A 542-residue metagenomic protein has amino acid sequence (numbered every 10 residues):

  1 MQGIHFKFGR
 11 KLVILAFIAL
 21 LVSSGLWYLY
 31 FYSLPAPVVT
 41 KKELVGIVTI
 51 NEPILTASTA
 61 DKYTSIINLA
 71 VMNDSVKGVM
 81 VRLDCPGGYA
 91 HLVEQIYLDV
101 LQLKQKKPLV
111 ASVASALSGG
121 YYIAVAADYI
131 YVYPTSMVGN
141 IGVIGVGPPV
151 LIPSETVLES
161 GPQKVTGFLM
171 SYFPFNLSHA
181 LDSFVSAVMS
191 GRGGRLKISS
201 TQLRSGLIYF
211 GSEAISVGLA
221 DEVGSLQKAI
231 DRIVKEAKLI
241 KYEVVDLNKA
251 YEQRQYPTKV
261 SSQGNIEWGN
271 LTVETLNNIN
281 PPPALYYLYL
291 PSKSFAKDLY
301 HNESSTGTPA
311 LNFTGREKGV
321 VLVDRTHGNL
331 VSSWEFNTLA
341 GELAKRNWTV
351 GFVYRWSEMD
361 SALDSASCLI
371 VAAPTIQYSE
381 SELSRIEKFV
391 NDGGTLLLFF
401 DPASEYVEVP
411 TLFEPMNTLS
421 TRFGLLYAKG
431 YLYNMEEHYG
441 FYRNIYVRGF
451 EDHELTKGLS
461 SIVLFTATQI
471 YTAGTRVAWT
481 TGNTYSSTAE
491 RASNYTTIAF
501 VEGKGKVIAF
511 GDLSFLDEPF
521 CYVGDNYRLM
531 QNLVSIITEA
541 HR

Functional and structural regions predicted by a protein language model:
Q2-K107, Y121, V125-G194, K249-N312 (+1 more regions): Small-residue-centered hinge/linker elements
N51-T56, M80-Y89, V110-A114, Q163-N176 (+6 more regions): Second-shell loop/turn segments in exported
M72, V146, V165-F168, P291-R542: Short, surface-exposed patches at the edges or C-terminal ends of soluble domains, predominantly
G78, D128-I130, L207, D221-S225 (+1 more regions): Well-ordered beta-strand positions
P108-K164, I230-D231, E236, F399 (+2 more regions): Flexible, acidic/glycine-enriched loop-and-adjacent beta/alpha segments that face the extracytoplasmic/periplasmic side
Y129-P134, G218-I230, T349-R355: Short, well-structured beta-strand/strand-turn elements
A180-V234, M530, V534: Flexible, glycine-rich surface segments
K235-Q255: C-terminal intrinsically disordered, low-complexity extensions immediately downstream of enzyme catalytic cores
